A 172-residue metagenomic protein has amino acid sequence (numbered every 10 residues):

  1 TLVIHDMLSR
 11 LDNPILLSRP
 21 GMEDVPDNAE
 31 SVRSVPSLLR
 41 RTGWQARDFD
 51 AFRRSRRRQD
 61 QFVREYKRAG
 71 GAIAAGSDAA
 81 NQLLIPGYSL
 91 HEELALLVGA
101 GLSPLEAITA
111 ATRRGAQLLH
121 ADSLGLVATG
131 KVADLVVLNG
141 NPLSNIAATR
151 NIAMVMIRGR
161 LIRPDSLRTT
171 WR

Functional and structural regions predicted by a protein language model:
T1-A100, D165, W171-R172: Active-site neighborhoods of metal-dependent hydrolases
I4-H5, D78, L97, A107 (+4 more regions): Divalent metal-coordination and catalytic microenvironments
F49-R53, R114-A116, A133: Short, flexible loop segments at the rims of nucleotide/cofactor-binding pockets, characterized by
A75, A111-T112: Alpha-helical transmembrane segments of multi-pass membrane proteins
I85, S103-I108, A116-I152: Acidic, glycine-enriched loop/beta-strand segments at the rims of small-molecule binding/catalytic pockets
I108-T109, R168: Generic structural signal for individual residues within well-ordered alpha-helical segments across diverse proteins
V155: Short aromatic-centered micro-motifs
